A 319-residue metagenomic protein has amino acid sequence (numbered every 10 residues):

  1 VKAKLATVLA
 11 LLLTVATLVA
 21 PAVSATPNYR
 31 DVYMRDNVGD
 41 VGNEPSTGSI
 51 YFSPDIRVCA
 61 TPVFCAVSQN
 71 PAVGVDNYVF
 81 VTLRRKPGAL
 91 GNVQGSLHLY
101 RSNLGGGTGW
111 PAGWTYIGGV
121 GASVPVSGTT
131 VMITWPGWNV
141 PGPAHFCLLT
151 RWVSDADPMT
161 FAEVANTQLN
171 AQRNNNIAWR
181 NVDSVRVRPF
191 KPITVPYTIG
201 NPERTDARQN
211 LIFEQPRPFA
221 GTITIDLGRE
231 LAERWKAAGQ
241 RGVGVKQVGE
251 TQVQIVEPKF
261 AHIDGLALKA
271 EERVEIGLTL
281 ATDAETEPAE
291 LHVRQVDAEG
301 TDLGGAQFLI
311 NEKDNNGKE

Functional and structural regions predicted by a protein language model:
V1-L9: Bacterial N-terminal signal peptides that target proteins for export
V8-T17: Bacterial N-terminal signal peptides
T17-P27: C-terminal region of N-terminal signal peptides and the immediate post-cleavage residues of exported proteins
A25-E319: Extracellular/luminal regions of secreted and cell-surface proteins that mediate adhesion/ECM remodeling
